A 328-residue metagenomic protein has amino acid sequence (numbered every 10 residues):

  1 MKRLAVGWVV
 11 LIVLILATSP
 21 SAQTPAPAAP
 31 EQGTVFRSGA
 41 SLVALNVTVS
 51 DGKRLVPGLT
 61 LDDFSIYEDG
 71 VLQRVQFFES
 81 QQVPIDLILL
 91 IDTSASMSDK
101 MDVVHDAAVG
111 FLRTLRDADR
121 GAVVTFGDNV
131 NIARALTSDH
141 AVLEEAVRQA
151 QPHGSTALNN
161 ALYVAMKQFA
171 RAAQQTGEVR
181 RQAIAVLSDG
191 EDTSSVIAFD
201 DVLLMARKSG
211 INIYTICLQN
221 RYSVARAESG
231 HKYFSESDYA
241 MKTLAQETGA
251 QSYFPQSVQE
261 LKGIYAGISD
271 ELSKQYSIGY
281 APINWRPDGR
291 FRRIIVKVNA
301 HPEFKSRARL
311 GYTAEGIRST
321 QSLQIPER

Functional and structural regions predicted by a protein language model:
M1-A5: Positively charged n-region of N-terminal signal peptides that target proteins for export
G7-S19: Bacterial N-terminal signal peptides
P20-R328: Scaffold/interface architecture of coatomer-like assemblies
